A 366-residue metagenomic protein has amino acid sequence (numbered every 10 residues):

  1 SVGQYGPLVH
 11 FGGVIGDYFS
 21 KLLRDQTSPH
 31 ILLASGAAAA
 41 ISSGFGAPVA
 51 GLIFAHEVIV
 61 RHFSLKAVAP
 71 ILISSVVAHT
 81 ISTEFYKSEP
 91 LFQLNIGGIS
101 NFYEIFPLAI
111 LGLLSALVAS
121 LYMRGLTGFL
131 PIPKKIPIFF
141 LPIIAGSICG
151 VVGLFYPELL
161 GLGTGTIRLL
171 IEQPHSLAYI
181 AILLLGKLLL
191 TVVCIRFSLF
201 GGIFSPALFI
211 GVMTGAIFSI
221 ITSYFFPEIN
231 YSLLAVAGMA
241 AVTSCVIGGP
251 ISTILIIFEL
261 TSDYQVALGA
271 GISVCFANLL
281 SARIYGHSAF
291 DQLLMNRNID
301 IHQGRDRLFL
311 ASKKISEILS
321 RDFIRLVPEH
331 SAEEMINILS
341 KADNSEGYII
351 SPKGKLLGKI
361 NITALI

Functional and structural regions predicted by a protein language model:
S1-S312, E317, R321-L357: Alpha-helical transmembrane segments and immediately membrane-proximal extracytoplasmic
A364-I366: A short, polar/charged loop-to-alpha-helix boundary motif
